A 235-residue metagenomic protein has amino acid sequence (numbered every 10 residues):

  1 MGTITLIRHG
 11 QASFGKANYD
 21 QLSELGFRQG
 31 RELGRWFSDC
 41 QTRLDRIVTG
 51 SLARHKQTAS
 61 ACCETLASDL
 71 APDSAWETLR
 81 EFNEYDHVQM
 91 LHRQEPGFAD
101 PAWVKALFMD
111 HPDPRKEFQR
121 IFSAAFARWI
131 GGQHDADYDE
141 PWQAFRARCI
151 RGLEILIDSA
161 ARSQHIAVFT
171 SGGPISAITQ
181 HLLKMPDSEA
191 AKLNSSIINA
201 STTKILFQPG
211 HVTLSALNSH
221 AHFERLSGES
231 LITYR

Functional and structural regions predicted by a protein language model:
G2, S68, E84-D113, Q143 (+2 more regions): Acidic, low-complexity terminal tails and accessory targeting/binding regions of phosphate-metabolizing enzymes
T3-T5, G10-T65, P141-R148: Loop-to-helix element that buttresses phosphate recognition and phosphoryl-transfer chemistry
I7, L79-E81, L217: Conserved beta-strand termini and adjacent loop/short-helix elements that scaffold enzyme active sites in alpha/beta
G10, G172-G173, N218-H220: Active-site metal-binding loops of divalent metal-dependent hydrolases
R35-R120: Phosphate-coordination/substrate-recognition cap region in phosphate-metabolizing enzymes
W103-A144: Short glycine/proline- and acidic residue-enriched helix-loop micro-motifs that form flexible lids or anion-recognition
D135-I166: A mid-sequence, solvent-exposed acidic-amphipathic segment
I166-I178: A short beta-strand-loop-alpha-helix capping motif that often carries His-Thr
